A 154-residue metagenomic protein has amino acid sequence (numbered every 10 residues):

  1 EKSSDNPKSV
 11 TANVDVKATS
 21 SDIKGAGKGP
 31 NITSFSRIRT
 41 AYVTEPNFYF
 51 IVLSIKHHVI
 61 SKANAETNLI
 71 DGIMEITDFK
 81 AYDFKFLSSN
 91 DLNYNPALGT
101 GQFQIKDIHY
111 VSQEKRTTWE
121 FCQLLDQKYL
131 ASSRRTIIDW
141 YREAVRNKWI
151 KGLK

Functional and structural regions predicted by a protein language model:
S3-A12, A18-K154: Nucleic-acid endonuclease domains
